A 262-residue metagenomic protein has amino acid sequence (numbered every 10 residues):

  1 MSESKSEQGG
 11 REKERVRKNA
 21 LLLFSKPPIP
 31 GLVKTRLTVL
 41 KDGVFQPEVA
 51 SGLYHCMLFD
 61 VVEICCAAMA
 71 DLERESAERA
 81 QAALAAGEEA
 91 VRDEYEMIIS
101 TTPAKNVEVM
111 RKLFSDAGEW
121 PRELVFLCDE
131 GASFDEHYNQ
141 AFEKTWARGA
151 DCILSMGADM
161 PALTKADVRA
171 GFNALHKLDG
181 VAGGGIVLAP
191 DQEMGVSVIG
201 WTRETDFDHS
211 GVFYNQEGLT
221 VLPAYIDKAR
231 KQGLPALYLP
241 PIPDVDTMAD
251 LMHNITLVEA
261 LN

Functional and structural regions predicted by a protein language model:
S2-K5, G9-V39: N-terminal nucleotide-binding beta1-loop-alpha1 segment
I29-L37, V107-M110, V196-V198: Short acidic/His/Gly/Ser-rich catalytic and metal-binding motifs that mark active-site loops of diverse hydrolases
Y54-E75, A85-A90: A short, N-terminal amphipathic alpha-helix
Y95-P103: Short beta-strand/loop segment that forms part of the nucleotide-sugar
P103-A150: Short phosphate-binding loop-to-helix
A150-D159: Short beta-strand-to-loop acidic/aromatic patch adjacent to the donor-nucleotide binding site
L163-E193: Conserved donor-nucleotide/metal-binding helix-loop-beta segment in metal-dependent transferases, i.e., the alpha-helix
E217-N262: Conserved alpha/beta core of the MobA/IspD/sugar-nucleotide pyrophosphorylase nucleotidyltransferase superfamily
